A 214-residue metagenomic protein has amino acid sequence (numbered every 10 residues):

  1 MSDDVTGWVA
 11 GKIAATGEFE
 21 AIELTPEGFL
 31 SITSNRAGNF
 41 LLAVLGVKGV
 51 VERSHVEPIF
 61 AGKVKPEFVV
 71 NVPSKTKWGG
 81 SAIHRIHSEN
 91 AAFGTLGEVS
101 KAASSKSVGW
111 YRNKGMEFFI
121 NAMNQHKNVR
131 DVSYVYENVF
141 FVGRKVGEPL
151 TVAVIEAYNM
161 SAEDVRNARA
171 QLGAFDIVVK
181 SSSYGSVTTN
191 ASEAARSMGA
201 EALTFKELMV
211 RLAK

Functional and structural regions predicted by a protein language model:
M1-R36, T76-N138: Acidic-basic catalytic patches of nuclease active cores, encompassing PD-(D/E)XK and other metal-cofactor nuclease
G28-S74, N138-A168, I177-V178: Conserved catalytic cores of phosphodiester-cleaving nucleases, focusing on short active-site segments
S54, G115-F118, D164, S186: Residue-level detector of functional hotspots within protein domains
K75-K101, S181-L212: Short, compact, well-ordered microdomains
S105, A213-K214: Short Asp/Glu-rich motifs
W110, A168-R169, R196: General N-terminal targeting signals
Q125-N128, V152-A153, T189-A194: A short, terminal or domain-edge coil/loop segment
G173-A174: Mature, structured domains enriched in cysteine- and short glycine motifs
